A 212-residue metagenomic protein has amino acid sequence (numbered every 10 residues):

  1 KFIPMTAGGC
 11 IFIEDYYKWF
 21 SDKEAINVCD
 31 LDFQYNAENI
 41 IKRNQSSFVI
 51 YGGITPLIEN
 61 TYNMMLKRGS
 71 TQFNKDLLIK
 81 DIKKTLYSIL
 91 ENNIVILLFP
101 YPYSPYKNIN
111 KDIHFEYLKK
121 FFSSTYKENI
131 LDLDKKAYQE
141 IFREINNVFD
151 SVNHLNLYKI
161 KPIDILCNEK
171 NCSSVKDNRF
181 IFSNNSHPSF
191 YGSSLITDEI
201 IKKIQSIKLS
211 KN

Functional and structural regions predicted by a protein language model:
K1-N212: Extracellular glycan-modifying ectodomains
